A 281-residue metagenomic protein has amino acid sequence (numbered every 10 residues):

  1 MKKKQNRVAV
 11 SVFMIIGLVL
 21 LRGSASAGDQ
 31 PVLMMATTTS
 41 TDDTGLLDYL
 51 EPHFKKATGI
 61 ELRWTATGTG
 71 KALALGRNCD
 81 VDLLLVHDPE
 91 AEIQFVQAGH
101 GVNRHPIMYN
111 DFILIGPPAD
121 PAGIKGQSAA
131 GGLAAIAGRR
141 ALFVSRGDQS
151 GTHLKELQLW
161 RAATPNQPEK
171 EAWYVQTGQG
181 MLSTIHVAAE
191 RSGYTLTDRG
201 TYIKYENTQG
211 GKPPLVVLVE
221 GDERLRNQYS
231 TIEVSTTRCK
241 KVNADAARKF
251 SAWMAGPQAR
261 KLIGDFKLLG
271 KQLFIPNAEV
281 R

Functional and structural regions predicted by a protein language model:
K2-V12: Bacterial N-terminal signal peptides that target proteins for export
S11-R22: Bacterial N-terminal signal peptides
G23-A27: Sec/Tat signal peptide C-region and signal peptidase I cleavage site
G28-E61, T65, G70, A74-D80 (+3 more regions): Exported/periplasmic ABC-transporter solute-binding proteins
N78, Y109-N110: Short connector loops at helix/strand junctions that flank enzyme active sites, especially segments positioning acidic
L83-Y109: Acidic, polar ligand-binding/catalytic clefts
L114: Serine endopeptidase catalytic core focused on the charge-relay Asp
